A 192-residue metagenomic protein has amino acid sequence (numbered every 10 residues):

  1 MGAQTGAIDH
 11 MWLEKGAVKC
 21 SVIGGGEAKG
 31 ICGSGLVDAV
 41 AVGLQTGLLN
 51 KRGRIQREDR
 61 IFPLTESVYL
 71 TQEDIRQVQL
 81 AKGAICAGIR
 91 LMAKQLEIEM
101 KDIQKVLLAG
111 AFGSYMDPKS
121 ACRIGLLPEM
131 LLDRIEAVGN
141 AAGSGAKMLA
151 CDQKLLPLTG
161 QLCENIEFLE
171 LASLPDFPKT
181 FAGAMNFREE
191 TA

Functional and structural regions predicted by a protein language model:
M1-A192: Helical "lid/coupling" subdomains associated with nucleotide-phosphate turnover
